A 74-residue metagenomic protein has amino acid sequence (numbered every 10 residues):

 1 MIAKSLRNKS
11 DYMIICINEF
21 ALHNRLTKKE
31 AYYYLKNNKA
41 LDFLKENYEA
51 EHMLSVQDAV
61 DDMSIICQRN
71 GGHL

Functional and structural regions predicted by a protein language model:
M1-K28: N-terminal acidic leader/helix
M1-K4, K45, M53-Q57: Short, charge-rich amphipathic segments
H23, T27-E51: Amphipathic, hydrophobic secondary-structure cores in small proteins
E49-L74: Long, compositionally biased
